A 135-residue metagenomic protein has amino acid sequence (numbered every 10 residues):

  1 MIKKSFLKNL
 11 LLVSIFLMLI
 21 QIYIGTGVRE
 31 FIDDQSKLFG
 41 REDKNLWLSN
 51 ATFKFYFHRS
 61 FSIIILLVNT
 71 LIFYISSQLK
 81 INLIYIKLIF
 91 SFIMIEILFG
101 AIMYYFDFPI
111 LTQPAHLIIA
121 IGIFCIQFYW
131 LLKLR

Functional and structural regions predicted by a protein language model:
M1-R135: Polytopic transmembrane helical bundles with strong interfacial aromatic enrichment
